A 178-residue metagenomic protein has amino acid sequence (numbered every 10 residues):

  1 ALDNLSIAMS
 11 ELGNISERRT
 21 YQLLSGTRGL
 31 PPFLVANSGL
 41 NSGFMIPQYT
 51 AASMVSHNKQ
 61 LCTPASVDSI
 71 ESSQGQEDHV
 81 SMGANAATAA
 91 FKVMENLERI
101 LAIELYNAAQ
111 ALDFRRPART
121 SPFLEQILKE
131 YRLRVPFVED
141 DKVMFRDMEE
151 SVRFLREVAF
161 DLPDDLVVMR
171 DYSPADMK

Functional and structural regions predicted by a protein language model:
A1-K178: C-terminal auxiliary extensions adjacent to catalytic cores
